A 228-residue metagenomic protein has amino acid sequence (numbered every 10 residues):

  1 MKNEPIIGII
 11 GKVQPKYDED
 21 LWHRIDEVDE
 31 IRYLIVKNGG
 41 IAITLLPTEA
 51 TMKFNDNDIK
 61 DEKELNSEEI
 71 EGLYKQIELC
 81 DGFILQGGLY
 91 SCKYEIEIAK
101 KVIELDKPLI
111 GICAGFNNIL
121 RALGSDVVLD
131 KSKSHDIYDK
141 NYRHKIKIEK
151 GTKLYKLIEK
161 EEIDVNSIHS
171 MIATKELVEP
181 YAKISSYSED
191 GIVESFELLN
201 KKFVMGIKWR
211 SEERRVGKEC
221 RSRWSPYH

Functional and structural regions predicted by a protein language model:
M1-A114, R121-V128, K133-I158, S170 (+3 more regions): N-terminal beta1-alpha1 cap of cysteine-dependent amidohydrolase-like domains
N118-R121, W224: Short, well-ordered, mixed-charge alpha-helical segments that flank or form enzyme active sites
K145-K147, E162, R221: Ser/Thr- (and often Asn-) enriched beta-sheet segments in non-cytosolic proteins
I158-D164: Catalytic cores of DNA base-excision repair glycosylases
D164-S170, F196: Short catalytic/ligand-gating loop segments at beta-alpha or beta-beta junctions within enzyme catalytic domains
S195-F196, F203: Catalytic core of the metallo-beta-lactamase
V204-W209: Active-site-proximal beta-strand elements of phosphoester/diester hydrolases
G217-H228: Positively charged, low-complexity/disordered segments
